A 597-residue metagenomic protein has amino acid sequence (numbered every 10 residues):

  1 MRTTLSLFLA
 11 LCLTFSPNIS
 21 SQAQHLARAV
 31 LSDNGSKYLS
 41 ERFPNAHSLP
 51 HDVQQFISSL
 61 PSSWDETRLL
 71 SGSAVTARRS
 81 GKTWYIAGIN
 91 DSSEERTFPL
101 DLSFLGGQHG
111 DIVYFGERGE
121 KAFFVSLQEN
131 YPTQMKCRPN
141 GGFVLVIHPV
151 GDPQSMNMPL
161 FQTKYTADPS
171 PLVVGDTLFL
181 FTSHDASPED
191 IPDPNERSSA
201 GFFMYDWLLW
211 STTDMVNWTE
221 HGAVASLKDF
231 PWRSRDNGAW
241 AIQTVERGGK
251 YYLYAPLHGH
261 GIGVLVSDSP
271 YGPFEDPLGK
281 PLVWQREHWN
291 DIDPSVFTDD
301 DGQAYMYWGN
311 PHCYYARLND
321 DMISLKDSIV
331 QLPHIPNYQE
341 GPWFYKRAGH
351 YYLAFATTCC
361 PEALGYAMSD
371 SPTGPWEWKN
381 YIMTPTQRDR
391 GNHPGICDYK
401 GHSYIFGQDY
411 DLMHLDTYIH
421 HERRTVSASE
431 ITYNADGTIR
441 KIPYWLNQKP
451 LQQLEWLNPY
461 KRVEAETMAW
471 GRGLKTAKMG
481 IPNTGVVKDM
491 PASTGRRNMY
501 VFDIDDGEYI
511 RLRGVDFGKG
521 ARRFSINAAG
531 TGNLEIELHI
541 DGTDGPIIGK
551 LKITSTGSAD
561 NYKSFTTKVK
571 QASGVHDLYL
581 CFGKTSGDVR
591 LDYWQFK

Functional and structural regions predicted by a protein language model:
M1-A23, Q154: Bacterial Sec-dependent N-terminal signal peptides
Q22-W64, R68-S71, I405-T432: Aromatic/acidic polysaccharide-binding cleft in carbohydrate-active enzymes
F56-T76, M490-E508: Edge strands and adjacent loops of beta-rich recognition modules
L70-G106, V144-V146: Carbohydrate-binding surface patches
E95-R118, R522-F524, N533-T543, G549: Beta-strand-rich binding/interaction modules
D111-N130, G549-G557: Solvent-exposed beta-strand/loop surfaces of large extracellular or lumenal domains
V125-D152, L578: C-terminal beta-strand-rich structural cap/linker in extracellular carbohydrate-active enzymes
G151-K550, T554-K597: Carbohydrate-active catalytic/glycan-binding domains of CAZyme proteins, especially the secreted or lumenal ectodomains
